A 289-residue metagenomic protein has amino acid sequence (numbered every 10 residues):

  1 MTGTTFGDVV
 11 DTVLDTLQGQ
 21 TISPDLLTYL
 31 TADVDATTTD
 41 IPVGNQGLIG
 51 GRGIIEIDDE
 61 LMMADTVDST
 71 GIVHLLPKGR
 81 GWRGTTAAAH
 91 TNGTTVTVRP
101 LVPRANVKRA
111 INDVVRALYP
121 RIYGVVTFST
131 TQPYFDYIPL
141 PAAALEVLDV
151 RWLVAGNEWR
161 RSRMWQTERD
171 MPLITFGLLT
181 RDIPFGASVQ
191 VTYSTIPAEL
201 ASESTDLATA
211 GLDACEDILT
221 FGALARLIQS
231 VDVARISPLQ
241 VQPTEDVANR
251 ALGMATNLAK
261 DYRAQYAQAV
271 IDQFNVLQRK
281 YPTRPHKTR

Functional and structural regions predicted by a protein language model:
M1-T21, V98-G124, W152-R289: Internal mixed-charge
G3-T94, R121-L140: Autoprocessing Asn-cyclization modules and mimics
G47-I49, A143-L145, P184-F185: Short proline/glycine-enriched turn/loop motifs at strand-loop junctions of beta-rich domains
G51-D59, V150, L219-L224: Short hydrophobic/aromatic-rich beta-strand motifs
M62, V73-L76, I138, L148 (+3 more regions): A broad, low-specificity signal marking well-ordered, structured residues that form hydrophobic/aromatic
P139-G156: Solvent-exposed beta-hairpin/edge-strand motifs
